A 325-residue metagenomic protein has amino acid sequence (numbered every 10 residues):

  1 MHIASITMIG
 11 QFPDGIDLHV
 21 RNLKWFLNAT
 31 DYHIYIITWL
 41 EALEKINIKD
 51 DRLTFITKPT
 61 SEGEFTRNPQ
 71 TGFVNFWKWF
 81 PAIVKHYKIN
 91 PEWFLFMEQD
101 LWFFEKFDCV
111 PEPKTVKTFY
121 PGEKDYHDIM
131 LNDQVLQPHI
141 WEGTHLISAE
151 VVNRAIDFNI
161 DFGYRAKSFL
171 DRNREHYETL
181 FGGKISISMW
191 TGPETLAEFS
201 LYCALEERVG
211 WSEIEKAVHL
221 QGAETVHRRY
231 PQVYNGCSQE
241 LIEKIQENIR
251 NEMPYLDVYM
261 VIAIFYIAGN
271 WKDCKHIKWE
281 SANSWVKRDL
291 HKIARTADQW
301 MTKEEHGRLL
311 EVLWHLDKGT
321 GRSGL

Functional and structural regions predicted by a protein language model:
H2-I3, F26-Y35, L53: Short loop->beta transition adjacent to catalytic acidic/histidine clusters or analogous donor-positioning motifs
I3-G15: A conserved hydrophobic helix/loop-capping motif in glycosyltransferases and polysaccharide synthases
F12-L27: Short, well-formed alpha-helical segments that are part of the catalytic scaffolds of diverse glycosyltransferases
W39-P91: Active-site-proximal specificity loops/subdomain of glycosyltransferases
P91-W102: Short beta-strand-to-loop acidic/aromatic patch adjacent to the donor-nucleotide binding site
E105-L131: Conserved donor-nucleotide/metal-binding helix-loop-beta segment in metal-dependent transferases, i.e., the alpha-helix
I140-K278, A282: Catalytic core and acceptor-binding pocket of nucleotide-sugar-dependent glycosyltransferases
P254-L325: Terminal low-complexity segments of carbohydrate-biosynthetic enzymes
